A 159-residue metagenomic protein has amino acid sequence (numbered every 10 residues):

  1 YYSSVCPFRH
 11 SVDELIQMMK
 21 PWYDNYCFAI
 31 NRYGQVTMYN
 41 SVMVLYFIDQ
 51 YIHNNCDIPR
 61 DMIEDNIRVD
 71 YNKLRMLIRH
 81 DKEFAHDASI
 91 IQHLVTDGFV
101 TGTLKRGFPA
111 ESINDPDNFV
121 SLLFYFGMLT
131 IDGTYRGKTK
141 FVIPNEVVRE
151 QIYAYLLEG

Functional and structural regions predicted by a protein language model:
Y1-D49: Amphipathic alpha-helical segments of the small helical/lid subdomains adjacent to P-loop NTPase cores
Y39-G159: Extended alpha-helical interface modules used as scaffolds for assembling large macromolecular complexes
